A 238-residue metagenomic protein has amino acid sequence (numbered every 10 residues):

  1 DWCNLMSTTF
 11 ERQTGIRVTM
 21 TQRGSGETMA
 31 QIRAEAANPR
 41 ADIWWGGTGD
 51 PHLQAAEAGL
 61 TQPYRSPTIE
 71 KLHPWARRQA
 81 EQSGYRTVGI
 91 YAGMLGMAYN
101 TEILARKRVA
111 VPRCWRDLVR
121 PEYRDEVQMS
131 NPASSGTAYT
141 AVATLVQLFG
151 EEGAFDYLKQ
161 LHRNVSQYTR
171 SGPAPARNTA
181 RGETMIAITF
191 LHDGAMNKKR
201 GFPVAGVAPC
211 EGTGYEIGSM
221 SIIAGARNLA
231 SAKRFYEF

Functional and structural regions predicted by a protein language model:
D1-N4, T19, R23-E27, R40-E183: Extracytoplasmic ligand-binding site segments that recognize negatively charged/polar headgroups
C3-I16: The catalytic Nudix box helix
T14, G93-L95, G218: Envelope-exposed proteins and targeting segments
A30-A37: Short, well-structured alpha-helical segments in soluble
D50-Q54, A180, T184-P203: A ligand-binding cleft/hinge motif common to bilobed small-molecule-binding domains
A98-I103, A143, E216-S231: A bilobed periplasmic-binding-protein/Venus flytrap-type ligand-binding module shared by bacterial periplasmic
R113-P121, S219-F238: Bilobed periplasmic-binding protein/Venus flytrap-like ligand-binding cleft at the lobe interface of extracytoplasmic
Y157-H162, Y168-T169, K198-A224: Periplasmic-binding protein-like
